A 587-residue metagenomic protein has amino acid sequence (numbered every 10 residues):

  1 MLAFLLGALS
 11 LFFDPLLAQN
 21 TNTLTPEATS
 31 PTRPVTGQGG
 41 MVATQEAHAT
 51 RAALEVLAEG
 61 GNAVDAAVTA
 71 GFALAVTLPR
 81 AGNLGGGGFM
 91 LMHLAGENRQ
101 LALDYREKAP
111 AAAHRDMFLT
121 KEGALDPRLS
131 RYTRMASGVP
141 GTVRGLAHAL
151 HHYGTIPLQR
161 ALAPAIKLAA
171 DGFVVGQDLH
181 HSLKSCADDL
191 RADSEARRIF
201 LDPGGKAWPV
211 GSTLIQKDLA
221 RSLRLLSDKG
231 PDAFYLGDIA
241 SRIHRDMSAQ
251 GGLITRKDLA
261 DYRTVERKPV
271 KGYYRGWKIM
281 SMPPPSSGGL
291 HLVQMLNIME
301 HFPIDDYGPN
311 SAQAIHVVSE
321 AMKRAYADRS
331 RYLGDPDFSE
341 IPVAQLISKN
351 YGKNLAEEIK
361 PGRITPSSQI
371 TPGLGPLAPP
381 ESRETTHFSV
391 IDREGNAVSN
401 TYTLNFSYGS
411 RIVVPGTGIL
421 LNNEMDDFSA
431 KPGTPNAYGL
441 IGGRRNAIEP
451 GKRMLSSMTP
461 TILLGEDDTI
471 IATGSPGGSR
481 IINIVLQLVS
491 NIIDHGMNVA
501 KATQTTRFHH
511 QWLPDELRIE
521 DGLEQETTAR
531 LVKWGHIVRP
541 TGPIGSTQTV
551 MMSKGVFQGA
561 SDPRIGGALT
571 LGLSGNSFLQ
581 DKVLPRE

Functional and structural regions predicted by a protein language model:
M1-P15: Bacterial N-terminal signal peptides
Q19-R51, E55, A63-L236, S241-S287 (+2 more regions): Noncatalytic scaffold domains of N-terminal-nucleophile
N20, H301-L404, G416-T417, E424 (+2 more regions): Internal maturation/activation junctions in enzymes
V76-A102, L253-T255, N396-E466, H495 (+1 more regions): Active-site rim segments in enzyme catalytic domains, especially the processed small/beta chain of N-terminal
R80-A81, M135-A136, R191, G211 (+4 more regions): Short Gly/Pro-enriched turn/cap motifs at secondary-structure boundaries
E266, S382-T385, S407, S456-M458: Short, small/polar residue-rich loop motifs at catalytic or cofactor-binding pockets
K452, V485, D494-G542: Extended C-terminal subregions enriched in glycine
